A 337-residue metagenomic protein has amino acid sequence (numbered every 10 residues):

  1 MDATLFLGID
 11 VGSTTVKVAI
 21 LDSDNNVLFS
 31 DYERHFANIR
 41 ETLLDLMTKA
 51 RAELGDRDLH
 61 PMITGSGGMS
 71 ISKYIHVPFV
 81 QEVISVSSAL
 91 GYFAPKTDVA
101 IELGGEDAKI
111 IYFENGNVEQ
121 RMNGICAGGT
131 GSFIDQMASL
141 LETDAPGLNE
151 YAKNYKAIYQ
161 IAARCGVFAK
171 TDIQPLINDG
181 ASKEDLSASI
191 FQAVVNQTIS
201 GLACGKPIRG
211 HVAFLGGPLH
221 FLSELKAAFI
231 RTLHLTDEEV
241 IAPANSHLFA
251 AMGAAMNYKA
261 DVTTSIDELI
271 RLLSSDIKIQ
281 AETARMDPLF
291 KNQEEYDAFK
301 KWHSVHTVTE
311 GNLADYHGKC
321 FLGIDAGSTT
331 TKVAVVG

Functional and structural regions predicted by a protein language model:
M1, A260-G327: Flexible inter-domain linker/hinge segments
A3-E41, D45-T48, E119-Q120, G124 (+1 more regions): Short glycine-rich, Thr/Ser-proximal phosphate-binding strand/loop in the N-terminal lobe of ATP-dependent enzymes
S23, Y32-H35, A50-I84, Y112-Q120: Short beta-strand-loop/turn "lid" adjacent to the catalytic site in phosphate-handling enzymes
I39, N115-A157, H247, M256-A260: Glycine-rich phosphate-binding loop plus the immediately following alpha-helix
G67, A203-T232, P243-H247: Glycine-rich phosphate-binding loops at beta-strand->alpha-helix junctions
F79-V83, I230-M252: Conserved phosphate-binding/catalytic loops in two-lobed NTP-binding clefts
I134-Q136, A242-K278: Glycine-rich phosphate-binding/hydrolytic loop that grips phosphoryl groups
A169-S200: Adenine-nucleotide phosphate-binding core of ATP-dependent small-molecule kinases
